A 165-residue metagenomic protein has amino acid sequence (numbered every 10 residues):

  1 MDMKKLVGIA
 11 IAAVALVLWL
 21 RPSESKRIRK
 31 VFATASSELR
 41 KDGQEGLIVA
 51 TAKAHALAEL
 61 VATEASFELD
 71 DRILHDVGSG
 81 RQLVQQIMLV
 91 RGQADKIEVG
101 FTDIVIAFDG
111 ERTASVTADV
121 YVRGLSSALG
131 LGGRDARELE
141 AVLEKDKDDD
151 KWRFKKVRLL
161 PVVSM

Functional and structural regions predicted by a protein language model:
K4-R21: Hydrophobic membrane-insertion alpha-helices, especially the h-region of bacterial N-terminal signal peptides
P22, Q82-A128: Surface-exposed, charged secondary-structure patches
P22-S36: Ser/Thr/Pro/Gly-rich low-complexity linker/stalk segments immediately outside membranes or between
A35-G43: N-terminal alpha-helical signal peptides/signal-anchor transmembrane segments
S36, H55-L74: Short, solvent-exposed secondary-structure junction/capping segments
E45-A52: Signal-transducing coiled-coil linker helices
L57-A58, A65, L83, V116 (+1 more regions): Hydrophobic pocket/interface hotspot
E111-T117, S127-M165: Short beta-strand edge/turn micro-motifs at domain boundaries
